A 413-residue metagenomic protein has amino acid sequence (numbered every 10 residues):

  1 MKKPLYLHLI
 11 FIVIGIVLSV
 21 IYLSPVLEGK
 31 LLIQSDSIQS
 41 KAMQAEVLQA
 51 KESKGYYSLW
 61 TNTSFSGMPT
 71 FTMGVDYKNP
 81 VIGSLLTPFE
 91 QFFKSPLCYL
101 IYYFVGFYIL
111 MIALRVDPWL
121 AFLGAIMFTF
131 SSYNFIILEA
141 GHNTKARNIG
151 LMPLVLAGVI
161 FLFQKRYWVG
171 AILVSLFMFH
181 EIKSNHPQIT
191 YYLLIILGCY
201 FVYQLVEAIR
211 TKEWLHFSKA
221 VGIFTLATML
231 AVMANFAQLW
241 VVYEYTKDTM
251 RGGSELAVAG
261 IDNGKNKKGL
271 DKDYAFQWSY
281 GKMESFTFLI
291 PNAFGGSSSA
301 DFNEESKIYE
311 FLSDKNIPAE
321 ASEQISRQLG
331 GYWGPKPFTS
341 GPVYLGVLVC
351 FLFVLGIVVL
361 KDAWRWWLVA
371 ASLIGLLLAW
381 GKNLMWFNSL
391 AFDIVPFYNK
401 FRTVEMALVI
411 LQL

Functional and structural regions predicted by a protein language model:
M1-Y22, K219-T228, F351-V354: Start-transfer (signal-anchor) and selected internal transmembrane alpha helices of multi-pass inner/ER membrane
P4, I209-G222, K307-S326, L352-K382: Membrane-interface helix-loop-helix junctions at transmembrane boundaries of multi-pass membrane enzymes, predominantly
P4-I12, P96, L100, A121 (+5 more regions): Residue-level signature of transmembrane alpha-helical entry/exit and packing/kink sites in multi-pass membrane
G15, F104-A113, W119-A208, A220-V242: Membrane-embedded helix bundles of polyisoprenyl
V17-L110, I126-I149, L270-L345, L378-V395 (+1 more regions): Membrane-interface coil-to-helix junctions
K94-R115, L120, K336-I374: Selective detector of the "anchor" transmembrane alpha-helix that sits immediately C-terminal
F217-Y280, N292: Polar, glycine-rich mid-to-C-terminal structural blocks that act as macromolecule-binding/assembly scaffolds
Y398-L413: Hydrophobic/aromatic-rich transmembrane helices and adjacent perimembrane loops
